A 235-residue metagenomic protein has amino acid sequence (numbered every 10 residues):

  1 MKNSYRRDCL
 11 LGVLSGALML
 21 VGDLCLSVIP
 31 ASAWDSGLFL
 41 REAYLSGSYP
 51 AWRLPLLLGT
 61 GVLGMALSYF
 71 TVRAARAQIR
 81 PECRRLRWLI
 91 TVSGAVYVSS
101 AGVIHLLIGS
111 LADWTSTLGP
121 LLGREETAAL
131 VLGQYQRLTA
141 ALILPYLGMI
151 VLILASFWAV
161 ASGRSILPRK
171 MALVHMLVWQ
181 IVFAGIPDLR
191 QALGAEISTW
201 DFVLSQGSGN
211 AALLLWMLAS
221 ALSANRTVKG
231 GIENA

Functional and structural regions predicted by a protein language model:
M1-E233: Hydrophobic, aromatic-enriched alpha-helical segments typical of multi-pass transmembrane helices
